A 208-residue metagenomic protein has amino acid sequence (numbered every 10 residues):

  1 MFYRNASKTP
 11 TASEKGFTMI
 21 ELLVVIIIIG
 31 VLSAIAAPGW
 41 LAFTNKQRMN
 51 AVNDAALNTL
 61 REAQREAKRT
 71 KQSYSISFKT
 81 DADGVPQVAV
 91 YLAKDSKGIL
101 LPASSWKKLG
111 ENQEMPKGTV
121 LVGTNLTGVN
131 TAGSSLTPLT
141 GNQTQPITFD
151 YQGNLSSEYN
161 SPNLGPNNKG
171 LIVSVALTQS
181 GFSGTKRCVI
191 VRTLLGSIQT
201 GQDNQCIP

Functional and structural regions predicted by a protein language model:
F2-T9, I35-A42, K46, R65 (+2 more regions): N-terminal helix-rich module
S13, F17-T70: Aliphatic-rich helix starts adjacent to a transmembrane/signal segment
